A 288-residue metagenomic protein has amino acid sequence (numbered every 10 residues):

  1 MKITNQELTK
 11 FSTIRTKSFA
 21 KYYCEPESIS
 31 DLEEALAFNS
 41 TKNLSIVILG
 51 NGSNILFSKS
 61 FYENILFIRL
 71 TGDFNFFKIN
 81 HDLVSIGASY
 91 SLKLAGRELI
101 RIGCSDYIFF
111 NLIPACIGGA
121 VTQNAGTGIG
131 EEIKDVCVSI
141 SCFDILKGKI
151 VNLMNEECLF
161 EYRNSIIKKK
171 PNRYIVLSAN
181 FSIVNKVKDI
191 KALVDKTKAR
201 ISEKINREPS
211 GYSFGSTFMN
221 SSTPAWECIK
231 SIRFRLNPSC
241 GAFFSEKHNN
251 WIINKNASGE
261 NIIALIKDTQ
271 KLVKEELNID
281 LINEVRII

Functional and structural regions predicted by a protein language model:
M1-Q123: Anion-binding (especially nucleotide phosphate/pyrophosphate-binding) glycine-rich loop and adjoining beta-alpha core
I3, T9-K10, N51, I55 (+3 more regions): Phosphate/pyrophosphate- and phosphate-bearing ligand-binding catalytic cores of soluble enzymes
I14-K17, T41, I48-L49, F57-S60 (+9 more regions): Solvent-exposed alpha-helices and their adjacent loops that cap or buttress functional pockets in soluble metabolic
A20, N64, V138, R173-L177 (+1 more regions): A generic structural signal for short beta-strands and their flanking turns/coil linkers
L66, T122-G126, V136, R173: DPxDG-like acidic metal-binding loop motif
L70-F74, I133-S139: A short, compositionally biased
N75-I79, I140-C142, F218: A structural signal for short hydrophobic beta-strand segments in well-ordered beta-sheet cores
G118-I129, V151, E157, I183: Core subunits and conserved enzymes of cellular information-processing and envelope-translocation systems across
